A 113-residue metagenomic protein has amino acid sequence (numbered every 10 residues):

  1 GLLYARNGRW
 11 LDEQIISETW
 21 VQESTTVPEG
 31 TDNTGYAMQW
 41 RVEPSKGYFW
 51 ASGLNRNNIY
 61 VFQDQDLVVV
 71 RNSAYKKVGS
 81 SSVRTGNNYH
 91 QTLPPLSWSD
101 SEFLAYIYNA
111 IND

Functional and structural regions predicted by a protein language model:
G1, S17-Q22: A general structural signal for well-ordered alpha-helical packing
G1-R9, N57, V61-A74: Active-site-proximal alpha-helical segments within enzyme catalytic domains
L2-G8, S24, P28, P44 (+3 more regions): Sec/Tat-exported extracytoplasmic proteins
G8-S17, G30: Structural helix-adjacent loops and short alpha-helical linkers that scaffold large soluble proteins
V21-V68: Active-site Gly/Thr loop motif
N72-S73, G79-V83: Short conserved micro-motifs at the rims of enzyme active sites and ligand-binding pockets
V83-D113: Short, gly/Ser/Thr-rich active-site loops of penicillin-recognizing serine hydrolases
